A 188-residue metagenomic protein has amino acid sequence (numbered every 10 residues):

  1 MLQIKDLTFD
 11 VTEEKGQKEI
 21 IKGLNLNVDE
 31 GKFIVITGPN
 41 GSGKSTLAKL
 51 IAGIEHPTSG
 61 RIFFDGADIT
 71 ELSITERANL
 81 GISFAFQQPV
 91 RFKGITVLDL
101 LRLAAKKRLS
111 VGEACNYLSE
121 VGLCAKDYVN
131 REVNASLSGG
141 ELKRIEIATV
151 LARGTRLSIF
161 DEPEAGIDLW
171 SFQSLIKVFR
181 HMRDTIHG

Functional and structural regions predicted by a protein language model:
L2, I21-G23: Conserved structural motif at the start of ABC-family nucleotide-binding domains
T37-P39: The feature captures the beta-strand-to-loop junction immediately N-terminal to the Walker
A52: Helix-to-loop junction immediately C-terminal to a conserved catalytic motif
G60-A67, L80, E113: Conserved ABC transporter NBD signature motif
D68-S83: ABC ATPase NBD coupling module
Q88, G94-E113: Q-loop/switch helix immediately C-terminal to the Walker
S158-E162: Catalytic Walker B motif of ABC-type/P-loop ATPase nucleotide-binding domains
V178-G188: Conserved catalytic loops of ABC-family nucleotide-binding domains
